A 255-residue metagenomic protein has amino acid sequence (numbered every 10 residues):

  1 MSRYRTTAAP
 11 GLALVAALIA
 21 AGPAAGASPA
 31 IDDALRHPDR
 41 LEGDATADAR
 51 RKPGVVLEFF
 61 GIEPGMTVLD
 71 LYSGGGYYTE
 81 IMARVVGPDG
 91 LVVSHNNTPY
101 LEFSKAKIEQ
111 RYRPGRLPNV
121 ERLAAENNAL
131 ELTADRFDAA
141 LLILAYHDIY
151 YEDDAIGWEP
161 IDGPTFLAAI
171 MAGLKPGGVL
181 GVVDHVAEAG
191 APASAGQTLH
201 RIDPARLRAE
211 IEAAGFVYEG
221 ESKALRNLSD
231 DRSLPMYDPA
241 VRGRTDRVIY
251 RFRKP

Functional and structural regions predicted by a protein language model:
I31-F59, E63: Class I SAM-dependent methyltransferase Rossmann-like catalytic core, especially the SAM/SAH-binding loop
G65, P88-D89, L174-L180: Short glycine-dipeptide loop
G65-G74: Conserved class I S-adenosyl-L-methionine
G75-P88: Conserved SAM-binding loop of SAM-dependent methyltransferases across substrates and taxa, primarily the Class I
A83-R84, G157-P176: A short glycine-rich, Lys/Arg-flanked "PGG" loop and its adjoining helix->strand segment in the class I
S104-L130: S-adenosyl-L-methionine
L130-A140, L144: A short acidic, Gly/Pro-enriched loop at the edge of an enzyme's catalytic core that lines a small-molecule cofactor
S229-P255: Core SAM-dependent methyltransferase catalytic element
